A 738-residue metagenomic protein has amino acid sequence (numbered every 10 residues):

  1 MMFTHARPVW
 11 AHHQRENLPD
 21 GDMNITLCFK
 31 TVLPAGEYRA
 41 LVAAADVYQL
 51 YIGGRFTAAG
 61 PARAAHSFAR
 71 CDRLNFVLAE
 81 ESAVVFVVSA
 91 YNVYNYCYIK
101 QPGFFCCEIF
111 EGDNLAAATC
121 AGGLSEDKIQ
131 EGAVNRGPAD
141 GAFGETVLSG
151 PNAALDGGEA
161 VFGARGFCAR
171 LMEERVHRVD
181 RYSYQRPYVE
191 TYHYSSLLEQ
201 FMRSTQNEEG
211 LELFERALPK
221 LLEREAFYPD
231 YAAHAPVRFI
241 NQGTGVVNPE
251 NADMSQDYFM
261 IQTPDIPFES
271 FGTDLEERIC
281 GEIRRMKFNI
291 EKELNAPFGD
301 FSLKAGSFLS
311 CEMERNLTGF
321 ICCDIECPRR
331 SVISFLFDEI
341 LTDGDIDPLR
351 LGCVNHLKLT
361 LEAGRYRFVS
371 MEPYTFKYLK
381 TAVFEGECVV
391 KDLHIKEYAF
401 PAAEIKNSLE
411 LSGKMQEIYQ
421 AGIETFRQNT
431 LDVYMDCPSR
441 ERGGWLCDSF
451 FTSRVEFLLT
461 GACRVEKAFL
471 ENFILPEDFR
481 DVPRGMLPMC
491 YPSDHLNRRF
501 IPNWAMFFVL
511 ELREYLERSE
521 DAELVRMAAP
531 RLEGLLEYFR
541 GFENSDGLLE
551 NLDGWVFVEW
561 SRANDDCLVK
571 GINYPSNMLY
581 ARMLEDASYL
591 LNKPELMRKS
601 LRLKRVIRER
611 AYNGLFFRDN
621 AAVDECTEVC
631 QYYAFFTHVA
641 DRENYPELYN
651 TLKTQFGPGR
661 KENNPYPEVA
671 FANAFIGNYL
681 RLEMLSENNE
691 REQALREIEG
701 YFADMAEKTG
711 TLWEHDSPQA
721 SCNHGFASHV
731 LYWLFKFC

Functional and structural regions predicted by a protein language model:
M1-S439, D448, R464-K467, R480-D494 (+3 more regions): Extracellular/oxidizing-compartment recognition motifs
G444-C738: Active-site core of glycosidic bond-cleaving carbohydrate-active enzymes
